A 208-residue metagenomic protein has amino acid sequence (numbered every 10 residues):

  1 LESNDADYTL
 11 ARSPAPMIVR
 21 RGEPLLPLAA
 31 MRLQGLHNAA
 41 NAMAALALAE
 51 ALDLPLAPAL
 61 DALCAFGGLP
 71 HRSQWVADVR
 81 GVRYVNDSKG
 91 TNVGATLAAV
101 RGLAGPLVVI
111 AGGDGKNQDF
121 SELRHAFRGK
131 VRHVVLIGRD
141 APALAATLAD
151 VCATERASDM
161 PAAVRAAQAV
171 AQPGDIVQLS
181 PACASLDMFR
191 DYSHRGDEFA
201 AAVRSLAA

Functional and structural regions predicted by a protein language model:
L1-L28, L69-P70, V76: Extended acidic/charged loop-beta regions that coordinate divalent cations and stabilize anionic phosphate/carboxylate
L26-V131, A146: Nucleotide phosphate-binding/pyrophosphate-handling subdomain across enzymes that bind or process nucleotide phosphates
R83, S185-F189: A short acidic, helix-capping loop that chelates divalent metal ions and anchors anionic groups
D119-D175: C-terminal helical cap/extension that packs against the catalytic core of soluble nucleotide-cofactor enzymes
Q178-A182: Short beta-strands and strand-loop turn motifs
A200-A208: Short, flexible loop segments at boundaries between secondary-structure elements
